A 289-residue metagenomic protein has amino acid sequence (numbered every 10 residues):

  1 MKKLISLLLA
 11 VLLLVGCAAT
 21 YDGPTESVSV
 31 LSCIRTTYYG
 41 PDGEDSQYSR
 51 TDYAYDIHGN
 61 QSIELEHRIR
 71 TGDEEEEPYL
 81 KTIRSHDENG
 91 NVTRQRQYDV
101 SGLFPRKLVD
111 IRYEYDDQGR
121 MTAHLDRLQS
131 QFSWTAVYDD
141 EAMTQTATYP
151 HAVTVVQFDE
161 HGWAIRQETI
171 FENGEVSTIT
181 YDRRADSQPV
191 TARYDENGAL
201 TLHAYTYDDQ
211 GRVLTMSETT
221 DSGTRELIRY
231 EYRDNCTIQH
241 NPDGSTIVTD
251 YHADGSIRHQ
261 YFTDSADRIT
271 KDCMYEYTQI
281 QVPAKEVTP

Functional and structural regions predicted by a protein language model:
K2-A10: Sec-dependent signal peptide recognition, specifically the positively charged N-region followed immediately by
V15-G16: C-terminal motif of bacterial Sec signal peptides marking the signal peptidase cleavage site
T20-P289: Buried hydrophobic residues that stabilize the cores of well-folded domains
